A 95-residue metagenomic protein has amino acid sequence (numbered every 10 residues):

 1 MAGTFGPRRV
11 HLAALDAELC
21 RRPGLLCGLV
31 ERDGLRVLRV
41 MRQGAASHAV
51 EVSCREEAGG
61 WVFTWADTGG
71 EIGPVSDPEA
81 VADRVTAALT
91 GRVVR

Functional and structural regions predicted by a protein language model:
M1-Q43, E71-I72: Negatively charged, low-complexity tracts enriched in Asp/Glu with abundant Ser/Thr
E31, M41, E57, A66-G70 (+1 more regions): Generic detector of intrinsically disordered, low-complexity, polar/charged segments
V40, V50-V52, V85: Hydrophobic aliphatic residue packing
G44, E56-A58, T90, V94: Post-signal peptide N-terminal regions of Sec-secreted extracellular proteins
A46-V75: Intrinsically disordered, low-complexity regulatory segments enriched in Ser/Thr/Pro and charged residues
A66-R95: Ampiphathic alpha-helical segments that act as solvent-exposed interaction surfaces
